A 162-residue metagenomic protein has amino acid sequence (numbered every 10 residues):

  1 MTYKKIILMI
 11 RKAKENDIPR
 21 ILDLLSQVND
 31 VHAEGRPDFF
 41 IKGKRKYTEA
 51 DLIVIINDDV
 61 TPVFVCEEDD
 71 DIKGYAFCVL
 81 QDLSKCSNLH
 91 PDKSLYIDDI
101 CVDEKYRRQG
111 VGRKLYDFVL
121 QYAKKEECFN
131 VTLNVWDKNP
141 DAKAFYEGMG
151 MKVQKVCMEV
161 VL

Functional and structural regions predicted by a protein language model:
M9-D23: A short beta-loop-alpha structural element at the N-terminal edge of CoA-dependent acyl/N-acetyltransferase catalytic
D30-L52: Conserved GNAT-fold acetyl-CoA-binding loop/helix
A50-V65, Y96: A short helix-loop-beta-strand connector motif used in the catalytic cores of GNAT acetyltransferases and, in some
V65, D71-L80, Y96, C101: Conserved beta-strand in the GNAT
D99-V102, R108-Q121, G148: Conserved acetyl-CoA-binding loop-helix of GNAT-fold acetyltransferases
R113, D117, K125, D137-K155: Conserved active-site alpha-helix within GNAT-family acetyltransferase domains
A123-N134: Conserved GNAT acetyl-CoA-binding A-motif
T132-A142, E159-L162: Conserved beta-strand-loop-alpha-helix junction that forms the acyl-donor binding cleft
